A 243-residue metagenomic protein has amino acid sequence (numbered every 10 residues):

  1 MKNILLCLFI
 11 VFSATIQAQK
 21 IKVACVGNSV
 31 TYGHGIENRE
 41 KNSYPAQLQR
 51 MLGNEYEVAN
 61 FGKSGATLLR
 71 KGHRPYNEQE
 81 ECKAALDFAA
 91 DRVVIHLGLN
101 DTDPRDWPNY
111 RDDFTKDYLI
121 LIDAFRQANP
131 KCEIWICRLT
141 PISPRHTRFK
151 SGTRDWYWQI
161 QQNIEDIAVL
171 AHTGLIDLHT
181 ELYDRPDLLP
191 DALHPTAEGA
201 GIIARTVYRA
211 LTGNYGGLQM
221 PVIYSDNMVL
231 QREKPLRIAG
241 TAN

Functional and structural regions predicted by a protein language model:
M1-K20: Bacterial Sec-dependent N-terminal signal peptides
K20-C25, V30-L119, D155: Conserved SGNH/GDSL esterase-like catalytic core that processes O-acyl groups on lipids and polysaccharides
V30, I36, L139-G216: Catalytic His-Asp segment of secreted/periplasmic serine-dependent ester chemistry enzymes
L52, A128-P130, A171: Helix C-cap/helix->beta junction micro-motif
E57-A59, E133, H172-G174, Q219: Conserved beta-strand segments of alpha/beta enzyme cores
H96-T102, A124-W158: Active-site segments of SGNH/GDSL-like serine hydrolases that catalyze O-acetyl group transfer/hydrolysis on lipids
K116, I120-Q127, Q159-D166: Alpha-helical scaffolding segments of alpha/beta enzyme cores, especially the outer helices of TIM-barrel or partial
G216-N243: Non-catalytic, glycine-rich low-complexity segments
